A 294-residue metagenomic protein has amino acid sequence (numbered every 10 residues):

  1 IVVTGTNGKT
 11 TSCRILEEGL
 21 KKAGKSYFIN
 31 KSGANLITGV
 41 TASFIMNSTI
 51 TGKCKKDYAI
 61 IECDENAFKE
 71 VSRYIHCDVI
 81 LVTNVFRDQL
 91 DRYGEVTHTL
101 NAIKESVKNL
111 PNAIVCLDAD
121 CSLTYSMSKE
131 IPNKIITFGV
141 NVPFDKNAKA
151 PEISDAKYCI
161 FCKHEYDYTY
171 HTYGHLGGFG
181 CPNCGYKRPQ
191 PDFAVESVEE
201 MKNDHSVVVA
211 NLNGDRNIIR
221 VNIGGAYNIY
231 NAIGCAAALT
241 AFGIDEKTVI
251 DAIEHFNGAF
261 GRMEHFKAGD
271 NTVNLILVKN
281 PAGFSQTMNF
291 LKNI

Functional and structural regions predicted by a protein language model:
I1-G139, N147-A150, S154-Y158: Phosphate-binding loop of NTP-binding sites
T10-G19, E199-D215: Acidic-glycine-rich active-site phosphate/pyrophosphate-binding loop
L16, L20, V40-F44, A232-F242 (+1 more regions): Buried hydrophobic packing segments
S26-K31, I218-A226, T272-N274: A short glycine/serine-rich beta->alpha loop
Y74-N84, L176-Q190, R220-E254: A conserved, hydrophobic alpha-helical segment in the catalytic core of large ATP/adenylate-utilizing enzymes
V140-D204, N222: Cys/His-rich short segments
Y186, M201-N203, A238-V278: Gly/charged, well-structured mid-domain segments that form the phosphate/adenylate-handling core of ATP-dependent
A259, L277-I294: Active-site beta-alpha connecting loops in nucleotide-dependent enzymes
